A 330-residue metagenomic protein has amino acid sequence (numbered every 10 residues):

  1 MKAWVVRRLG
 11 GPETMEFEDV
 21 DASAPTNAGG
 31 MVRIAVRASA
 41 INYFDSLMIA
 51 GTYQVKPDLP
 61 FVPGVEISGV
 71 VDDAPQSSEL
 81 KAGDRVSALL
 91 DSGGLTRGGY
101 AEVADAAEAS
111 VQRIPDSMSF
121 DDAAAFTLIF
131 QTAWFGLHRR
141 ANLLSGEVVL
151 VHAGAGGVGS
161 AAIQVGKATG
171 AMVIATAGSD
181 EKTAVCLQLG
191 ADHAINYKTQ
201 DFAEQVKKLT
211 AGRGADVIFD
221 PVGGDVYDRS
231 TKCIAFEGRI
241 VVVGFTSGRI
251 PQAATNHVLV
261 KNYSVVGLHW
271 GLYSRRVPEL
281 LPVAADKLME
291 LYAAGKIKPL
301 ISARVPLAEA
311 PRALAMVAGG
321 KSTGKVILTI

Functional and structural regions predicted by a protein language model:
R7, A294-A303, P311-I330: C-terminal capping/lid region of NAD(P)-dependent oxidoreductase domains
S23-A40, T52-S92: Glycine-rich beta-strand-centered segment in the early N-terminal region that forms part of a ligand/cofactor-binding
R85, V148, M172, G238-R239 (+1 more regions): Short glycine-centered segments of the SAM/dcSAM-binding site in methyltransferase folds
D116-S119, N142-V148, G212-R213: Short helix-loop-beta connector
A124-Q200: Mid-domain Rossmann-like dinucleotide-binding core that forms the NAD(H)/NADP(H) cofactor-binding site
F202-G212: Short amphipathic alpha-helix with an adjacent loop that forms part of the alpha/beta core around
D225-I297, S322, I330: Glycine-rich phosphate-binding loop and adjacent beta-alpha segment of Rossmann(oid) nucleotide-cofactor-binding
